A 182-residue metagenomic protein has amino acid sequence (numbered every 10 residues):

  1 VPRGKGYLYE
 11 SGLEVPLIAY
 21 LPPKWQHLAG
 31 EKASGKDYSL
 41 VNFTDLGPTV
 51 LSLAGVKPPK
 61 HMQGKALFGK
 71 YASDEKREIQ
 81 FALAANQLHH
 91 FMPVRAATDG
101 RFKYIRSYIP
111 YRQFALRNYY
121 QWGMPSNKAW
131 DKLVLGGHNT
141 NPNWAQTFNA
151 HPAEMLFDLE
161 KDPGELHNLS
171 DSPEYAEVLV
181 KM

Functional and structural regions predicted by a protein language model:
V1, P16-A19, L46-L51, M155-D162: Beta-strand elements within well-structured catalytic alpha/beta cores of enzymes that handle phosphate/sulfate esters
V1-K32, Y38, N42, Q63 (+1 more regions): Histidine-centered active-site microenvironments of extracellular/periplasmic hydrolases and transferases
Y9-E10, Q87-D171, E177-V178: C-terminal, low-complexity/hydrophilic appendages and adjacent surface loops of extracellular/periplasmic anionic
E14, R77-Q80, R101, A153: A residue-level signal for beta-strand positions that form part of recognition/binding surfaces within mature
A19, Q80-A85, I105-R106: Short beta-strand segments
S34-D99, H167-N168, Y175-K181: Polar, surface-exposed loop/tail segments that function as active-site lids or cofactor/substrate-recognition elements
